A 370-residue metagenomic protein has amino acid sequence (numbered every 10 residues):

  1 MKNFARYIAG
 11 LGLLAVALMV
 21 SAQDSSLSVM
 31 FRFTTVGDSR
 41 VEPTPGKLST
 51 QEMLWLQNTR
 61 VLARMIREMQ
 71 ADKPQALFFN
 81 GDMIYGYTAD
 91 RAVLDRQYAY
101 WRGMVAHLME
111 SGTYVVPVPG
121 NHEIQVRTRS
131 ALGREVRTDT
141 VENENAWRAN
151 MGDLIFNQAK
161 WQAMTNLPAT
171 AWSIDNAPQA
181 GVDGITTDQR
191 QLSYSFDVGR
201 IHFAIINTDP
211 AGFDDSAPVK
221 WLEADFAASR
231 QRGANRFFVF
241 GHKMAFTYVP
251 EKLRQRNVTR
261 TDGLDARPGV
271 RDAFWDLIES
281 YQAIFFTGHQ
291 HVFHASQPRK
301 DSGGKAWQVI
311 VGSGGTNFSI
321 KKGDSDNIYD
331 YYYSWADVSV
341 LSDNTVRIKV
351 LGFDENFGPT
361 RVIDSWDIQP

Functional and structural regions predicted by a protein language model:
M1-A9: Bacterial N-terminal signal peptides that target proteins for export
A22-L94: N-terminal active-site segment of His-dependent metallophosphoesterases
D38, G81-D82, G120-N121, H242 (+1 more regions): Active-site glycine-centered loops adjacent to acidic/histidine catalytic or metal-binding residues that shape
G46-M53, A89-A234, Q255-G269, A273-D276 (+2 more regions): Extended active-site neighborhood of metal-dependent phosphoesterases/phosphodiesterases
N80, S229-L253: Short acidic, glycine-rich surface-loop motifs adjacent to enzyme active sites
F240-A245, A283-F293: Histidine-centered catalytic micro-motifs
D326-P370: A short C-terminal boundary segment appended to hydrolase-like catalytic domains
